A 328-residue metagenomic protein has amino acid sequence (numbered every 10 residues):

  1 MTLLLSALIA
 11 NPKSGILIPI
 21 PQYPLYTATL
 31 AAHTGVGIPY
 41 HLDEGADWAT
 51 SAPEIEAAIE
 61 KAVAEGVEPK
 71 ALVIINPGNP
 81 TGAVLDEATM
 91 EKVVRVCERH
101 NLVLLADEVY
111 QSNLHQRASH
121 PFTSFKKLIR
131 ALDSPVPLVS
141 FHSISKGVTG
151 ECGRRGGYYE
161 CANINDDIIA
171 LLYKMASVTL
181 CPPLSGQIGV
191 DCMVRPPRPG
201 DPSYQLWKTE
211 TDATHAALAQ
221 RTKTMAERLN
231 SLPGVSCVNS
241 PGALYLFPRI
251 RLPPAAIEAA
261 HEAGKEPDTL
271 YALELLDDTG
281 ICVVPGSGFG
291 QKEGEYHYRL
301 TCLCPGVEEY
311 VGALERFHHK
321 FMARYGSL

Functional and structural regions predicted by a protein language model:
M1-L328: PLP-dependent class I/II
